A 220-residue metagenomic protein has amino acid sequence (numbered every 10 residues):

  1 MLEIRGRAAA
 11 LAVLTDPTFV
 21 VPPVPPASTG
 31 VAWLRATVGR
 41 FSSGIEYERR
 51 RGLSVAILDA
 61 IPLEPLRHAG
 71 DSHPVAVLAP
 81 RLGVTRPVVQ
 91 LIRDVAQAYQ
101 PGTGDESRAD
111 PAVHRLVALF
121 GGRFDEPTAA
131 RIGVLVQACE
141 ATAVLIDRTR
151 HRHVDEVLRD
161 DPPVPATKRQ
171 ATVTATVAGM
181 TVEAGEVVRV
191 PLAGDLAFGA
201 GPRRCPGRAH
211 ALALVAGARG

Functional and structural regions predicted by a protein language model:
M1-V84: Active-site substrate-recognition loop segments, prototypically the cytochrome P450 B′-helix/B-C loop
L2-I4, A10, V182, V188-P191: Short hydrophobic-aromatic micro-motifs
R5, Q137, A200: Single, functionally critical "micro-switch" positions that shape active/binding sites and transmembrane helices
G30-L34, T142, L196-A197: Short acidic (Asp/Glu) and glycine-rich catalytic loops that position anionic groups and cofactors
R49-R50, P62-V144: Cytochrome P450 heme-thiolate monooxygenase catalytic core
G122, H151-E186, V190: Conserved cytochrome P450 K-helix E-x-x-R motif and the immediately C-terminal K′/meander segment
A130-G133, A138-E156, P206-G220: Cytochrome P450 catalytic-core helices
M180, V190-A216: Cytochrome P450 heme-binding Cys-pocket and its upstream "meander" loop
